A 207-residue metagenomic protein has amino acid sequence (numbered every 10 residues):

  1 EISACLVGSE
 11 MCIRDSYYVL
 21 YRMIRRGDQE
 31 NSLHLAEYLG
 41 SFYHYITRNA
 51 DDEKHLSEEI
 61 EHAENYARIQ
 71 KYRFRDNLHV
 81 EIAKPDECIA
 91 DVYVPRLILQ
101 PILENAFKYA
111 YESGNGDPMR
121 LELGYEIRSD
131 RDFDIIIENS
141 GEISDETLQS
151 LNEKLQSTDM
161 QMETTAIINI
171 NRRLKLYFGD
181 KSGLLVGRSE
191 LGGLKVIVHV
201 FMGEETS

Functional and structural regions predicted by a protein language model:
E1-G8: Positively charged, low-complexity/disordered segments
S3, R188-S189: Short linear Ser/Thr-Pro motifs
S9-E10, R14-G187, G193-I197: Two-component histidine phosphotransfer core
G203-S207: Short, charged/polar, Gly/Pro-enriched secondary-structure boundary elements
